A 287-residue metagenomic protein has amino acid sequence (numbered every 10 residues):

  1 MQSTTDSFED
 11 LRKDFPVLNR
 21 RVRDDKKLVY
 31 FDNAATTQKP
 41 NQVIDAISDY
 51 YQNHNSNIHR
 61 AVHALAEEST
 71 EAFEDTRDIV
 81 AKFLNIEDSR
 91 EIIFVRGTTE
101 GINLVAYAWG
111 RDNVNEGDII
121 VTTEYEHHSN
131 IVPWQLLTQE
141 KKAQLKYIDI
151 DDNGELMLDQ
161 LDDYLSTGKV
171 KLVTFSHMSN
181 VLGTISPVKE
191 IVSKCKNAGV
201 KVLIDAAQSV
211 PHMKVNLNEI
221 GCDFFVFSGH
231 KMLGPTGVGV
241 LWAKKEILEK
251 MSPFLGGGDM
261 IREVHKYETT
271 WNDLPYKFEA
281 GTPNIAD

Functional and structural regions predicted by a protein language model:
M1-D287: Pyridoxal 5′-phosphate
